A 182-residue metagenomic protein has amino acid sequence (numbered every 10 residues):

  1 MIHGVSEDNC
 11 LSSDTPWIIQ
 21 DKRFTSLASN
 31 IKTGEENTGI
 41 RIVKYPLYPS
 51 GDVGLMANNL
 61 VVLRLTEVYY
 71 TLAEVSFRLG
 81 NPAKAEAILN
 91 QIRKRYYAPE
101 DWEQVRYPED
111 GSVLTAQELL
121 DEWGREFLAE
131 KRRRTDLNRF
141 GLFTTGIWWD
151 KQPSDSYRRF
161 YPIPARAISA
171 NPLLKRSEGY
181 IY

Functional and structural regions predicted by a protein language model:
M1-L65: Flexible, polar/acidic helix-loop-strand segments at domain edges
L55-V62, R93, D101, V105-Y182: Long, intrinsically disordered, low-complexity segments
